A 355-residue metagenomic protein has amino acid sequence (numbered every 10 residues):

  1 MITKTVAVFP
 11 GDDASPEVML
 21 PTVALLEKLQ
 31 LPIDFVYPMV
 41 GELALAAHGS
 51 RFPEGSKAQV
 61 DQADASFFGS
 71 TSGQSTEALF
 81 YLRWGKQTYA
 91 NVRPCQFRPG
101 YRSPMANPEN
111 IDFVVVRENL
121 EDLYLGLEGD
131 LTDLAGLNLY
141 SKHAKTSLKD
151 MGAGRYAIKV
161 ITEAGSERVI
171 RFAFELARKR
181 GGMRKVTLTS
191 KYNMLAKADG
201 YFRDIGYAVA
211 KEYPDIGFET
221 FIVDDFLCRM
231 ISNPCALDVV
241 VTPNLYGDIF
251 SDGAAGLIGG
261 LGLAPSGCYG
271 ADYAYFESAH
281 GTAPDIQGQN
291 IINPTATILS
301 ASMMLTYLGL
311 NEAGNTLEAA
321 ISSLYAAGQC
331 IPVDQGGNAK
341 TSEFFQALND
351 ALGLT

Functional and structural regions predicted by a protein language model:
T5-G11, S66-G69, K185-Y192, L299-T306: Short glycine-rich or small-residue beta-strand-to-loop segments that form or flank ligand, phosphate, metal/Fe-S
A7-K28, A135-F221: Glycine-rich phosphate/diphosphate-binding loop of Rossmann-like nucleotide-binding domains
D12-S15, D64, V116, A173 (+5 more regions): Buried hydrophobic positions in well-ordered alpha/beta secondary-structure cores of metabolic enzymes
P32-G55, M230: N-terminal beta-loop-helix "entrance" segment that forms/cooperates in small-molecule cofactor or anionic ligand
D34, R180-T189, Y213-F221, L310-E318 (+1 more regions): Flexible, glycine/charged-enriched surface loops at secondary-structure junctions
M39-L45, M194, A198-V240, N244 (+1 more regions): Active-site rim loops that border cofactor/substrate pockets in soluble metabolic enzymes
E42-A44, V92, R98, L227-Q329: Glycine-rich phosphate/nucleotide-binding loop
A46-K145, Y156, L245: N-terminal glycine-rich phosphate/adenylate-binding segment common to multiple enzyme folds
